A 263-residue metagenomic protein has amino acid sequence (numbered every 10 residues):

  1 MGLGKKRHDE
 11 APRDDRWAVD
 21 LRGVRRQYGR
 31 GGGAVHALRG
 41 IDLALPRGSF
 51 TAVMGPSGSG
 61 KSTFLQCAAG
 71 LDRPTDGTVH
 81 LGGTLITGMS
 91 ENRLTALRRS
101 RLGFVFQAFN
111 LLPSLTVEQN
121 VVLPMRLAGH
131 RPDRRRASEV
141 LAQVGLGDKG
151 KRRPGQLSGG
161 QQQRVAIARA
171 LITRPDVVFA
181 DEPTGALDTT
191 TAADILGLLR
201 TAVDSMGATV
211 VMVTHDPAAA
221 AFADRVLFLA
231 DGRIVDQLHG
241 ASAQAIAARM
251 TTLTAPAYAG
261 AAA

Functional and structural regions predicted by a protein language model:
M1-R13: Pre-NBD coupling/linker segments of ABC/ABC-like ATPases
A11, R131, G240: Charge-dense, low-complexity intrinsically disordered segments
R16-A223, L229: ABC family nucleotide-binding domain
R233-A257: Conserved beta-strand-loop-alpha-helix hinge in the C-terminal portion of ABC ATPase nucleotide-binding domains
A259-A263: Short, intrinsically disordered, low-complexity terminal/loop segments
